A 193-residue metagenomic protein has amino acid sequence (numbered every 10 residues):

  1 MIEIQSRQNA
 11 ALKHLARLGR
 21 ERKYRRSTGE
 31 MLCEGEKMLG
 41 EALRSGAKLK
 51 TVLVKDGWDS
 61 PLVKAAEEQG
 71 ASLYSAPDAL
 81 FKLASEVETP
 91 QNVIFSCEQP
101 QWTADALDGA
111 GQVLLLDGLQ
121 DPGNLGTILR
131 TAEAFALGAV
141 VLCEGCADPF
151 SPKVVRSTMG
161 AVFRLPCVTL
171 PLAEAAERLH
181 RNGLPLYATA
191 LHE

Functional and structural regions predicted by a protein language model:
M1-P61, C146-A147: Boundary-proximal intrinsically disordered activation/regulatory segments immediately upstream of a helical core
E3-S6, S72-P77, L165-A175: Short acidic-hydrophobic, aromatic-tinged amphipathic segments that line or gate anion-handling sites
S27-E30, K48-V52, G70-S72, A139-V140 (+1 more regions): Short active-site oxyanion
C33-E34, K55, S96-E98, D117 (+1 more regions): Short beta-strand segments
R44, P100-W102, A106-H192: RNA substrate-binding interface of SAM-dependent RNA methyltransferases
S60, A79-A84, A173-E177: A short acidic, often aromatic-flanked loop/helix-cap motif at beta-alpha or helix-coil junctions that lines enzyme
V63-E68, S157-A161: Short, conserved catalytic or adaptor-binding loops enriched in Gly and charged residues
A66-E98: Glycine/small-residue-rich loop that forms an oxyanion/phosphate-binding "nest" at active or ligand-binding sites
